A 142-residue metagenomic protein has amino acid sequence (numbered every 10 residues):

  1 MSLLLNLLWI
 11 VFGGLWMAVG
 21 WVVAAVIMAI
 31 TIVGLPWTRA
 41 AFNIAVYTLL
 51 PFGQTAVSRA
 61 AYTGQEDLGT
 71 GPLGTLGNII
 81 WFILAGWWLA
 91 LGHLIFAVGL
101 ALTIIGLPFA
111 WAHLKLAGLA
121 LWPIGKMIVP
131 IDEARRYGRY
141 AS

Functional and structural regions predicted by a protein language model:
M1-W21, A25-S142: Juxtamembrane, membrane-proximal amphipathic segments and lipid-exposed surfaces of hairpin/multipass modules
